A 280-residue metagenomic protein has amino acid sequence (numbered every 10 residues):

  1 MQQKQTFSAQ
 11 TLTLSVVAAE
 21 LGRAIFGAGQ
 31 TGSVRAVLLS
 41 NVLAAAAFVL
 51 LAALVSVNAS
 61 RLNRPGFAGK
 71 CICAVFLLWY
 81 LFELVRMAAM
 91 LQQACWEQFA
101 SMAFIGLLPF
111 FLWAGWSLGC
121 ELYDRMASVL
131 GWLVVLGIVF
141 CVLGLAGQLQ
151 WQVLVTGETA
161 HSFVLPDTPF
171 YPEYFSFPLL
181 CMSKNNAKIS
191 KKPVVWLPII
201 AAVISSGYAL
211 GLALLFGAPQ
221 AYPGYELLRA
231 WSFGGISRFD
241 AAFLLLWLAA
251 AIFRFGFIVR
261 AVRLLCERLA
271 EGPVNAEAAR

Functional and structural regions predicted by a protein language model:
Q2-K4, A24-S40, A53-R64, Q152: Membrane-interface helix-loop junction between the first two transmembrane segments
Q5-F26, V37-F48, C73-L84, F104-G106 (+5 more regions): Hydrophobic, membrane-embedded alpha-helices of multi-pass small-molecule transporters
G27-T31, A59-R61, Q93-W96, L108-L130 (+1 more regions): Membrane-water interface regions at transmembrane-helix termini and the short interhelical loops of multi-pass membrane
T31, L62-G66, G157-E158, W231-F239: Helix-boundary and loop/linker segments of multi-pass membrane transporters
A59-A100, S117, W247-A270: Hydrophobic transmembrane alpha-helices that form the core helical bundles of multi-pass secondary transporters
S60-A68, G119-A127, N186-W196, E267-V274: Membrane-interface helix-boundary motifs at transmembrane edges
F67, M102-G106, A114-L145: Membrane-interface loop-to-helix entry segments
L214-D240: Membrane-interface interhelical connector segments
